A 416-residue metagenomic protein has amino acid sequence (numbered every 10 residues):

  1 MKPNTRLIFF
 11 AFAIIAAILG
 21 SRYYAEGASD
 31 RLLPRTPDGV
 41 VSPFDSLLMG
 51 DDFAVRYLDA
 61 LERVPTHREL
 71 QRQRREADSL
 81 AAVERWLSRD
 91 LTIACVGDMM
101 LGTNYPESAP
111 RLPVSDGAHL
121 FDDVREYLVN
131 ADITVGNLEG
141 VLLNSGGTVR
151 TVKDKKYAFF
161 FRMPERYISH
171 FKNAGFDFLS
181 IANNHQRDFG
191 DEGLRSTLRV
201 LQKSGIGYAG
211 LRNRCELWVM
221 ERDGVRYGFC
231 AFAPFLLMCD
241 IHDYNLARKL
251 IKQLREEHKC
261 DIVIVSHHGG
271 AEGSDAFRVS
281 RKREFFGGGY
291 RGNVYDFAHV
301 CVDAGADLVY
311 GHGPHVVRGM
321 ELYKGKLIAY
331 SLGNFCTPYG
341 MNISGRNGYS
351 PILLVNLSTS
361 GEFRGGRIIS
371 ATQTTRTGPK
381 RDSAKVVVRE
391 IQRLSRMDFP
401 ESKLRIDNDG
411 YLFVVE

Functional and structural regions predicted by a protein language model:
M1-A13: N-terminal Sec-pathway targeting helices
I14-I18: N-terminal signal-anchor transmembrane helix specifying type II single-pass membrane topology of secretory-pathway
G20-E416: Acidic, metal/ion-coordinating pockets
